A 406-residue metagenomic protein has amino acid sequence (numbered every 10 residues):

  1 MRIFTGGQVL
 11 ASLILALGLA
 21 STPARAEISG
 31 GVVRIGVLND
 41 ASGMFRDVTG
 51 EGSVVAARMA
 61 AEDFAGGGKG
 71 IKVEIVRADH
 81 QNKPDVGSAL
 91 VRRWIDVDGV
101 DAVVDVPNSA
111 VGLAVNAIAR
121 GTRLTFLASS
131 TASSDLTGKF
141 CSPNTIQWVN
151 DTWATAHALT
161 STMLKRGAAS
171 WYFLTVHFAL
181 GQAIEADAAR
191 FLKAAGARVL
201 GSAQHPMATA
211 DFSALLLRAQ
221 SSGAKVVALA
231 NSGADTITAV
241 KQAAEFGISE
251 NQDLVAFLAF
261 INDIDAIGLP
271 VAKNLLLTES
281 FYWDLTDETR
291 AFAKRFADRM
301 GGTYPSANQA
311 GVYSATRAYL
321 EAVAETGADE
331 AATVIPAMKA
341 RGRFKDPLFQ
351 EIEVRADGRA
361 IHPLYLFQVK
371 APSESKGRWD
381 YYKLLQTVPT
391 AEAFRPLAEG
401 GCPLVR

Functional and structural regions predicted by a protein language model:
I3-F4, L13, R25-R406: Extracytosolic ligand-binding ectodomains
G7-A20: Bacterial N-terminal signal peptides
